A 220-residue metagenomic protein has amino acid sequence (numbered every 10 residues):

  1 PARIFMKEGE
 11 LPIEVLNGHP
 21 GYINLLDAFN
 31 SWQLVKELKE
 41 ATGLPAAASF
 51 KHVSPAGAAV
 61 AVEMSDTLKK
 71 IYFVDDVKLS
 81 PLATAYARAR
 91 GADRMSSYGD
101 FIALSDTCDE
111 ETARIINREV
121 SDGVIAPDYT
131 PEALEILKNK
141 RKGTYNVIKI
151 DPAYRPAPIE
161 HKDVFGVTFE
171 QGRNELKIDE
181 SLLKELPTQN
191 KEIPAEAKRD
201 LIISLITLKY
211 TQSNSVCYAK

Functional and structural regions predicted by a protein language model:
P1-K220: ATP-dependent carboxylate/acyl-activation modules
